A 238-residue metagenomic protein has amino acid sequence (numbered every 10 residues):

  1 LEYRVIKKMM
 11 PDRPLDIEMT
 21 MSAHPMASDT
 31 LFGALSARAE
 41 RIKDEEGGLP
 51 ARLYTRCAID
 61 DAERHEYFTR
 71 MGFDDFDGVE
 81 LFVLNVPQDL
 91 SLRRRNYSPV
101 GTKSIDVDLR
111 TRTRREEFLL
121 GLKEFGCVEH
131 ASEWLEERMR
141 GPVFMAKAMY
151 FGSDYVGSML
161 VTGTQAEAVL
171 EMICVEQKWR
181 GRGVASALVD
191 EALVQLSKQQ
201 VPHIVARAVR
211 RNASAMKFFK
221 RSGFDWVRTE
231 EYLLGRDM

Functional and structural regions predicted by a protein language model:
L1-K8, G126-E176: A conserved beta-strand-loop-helix scaffold within acyl/acetyltransferase catalytic domains
R4-D29, G33, R41, A58 (+2 more regions): A short, internal acetyl-CoA/4′-phosphopantetheine-binding micro-motif in the GNAT/acyltransferase core
M19-S98, E230-M238: Acyl-donor-binding surface of acyltransferase catalytic domains
P25-R41, V175, G181-V194, K198 (+2 more regions): Conserved acetyl-CoA-binding loop-helix of GNAT-fold acetyltransferases
L53-R56, L170, I204-A208: Conserved hydrophobic beta-strand within the GNAT/NAT acetyltransferase core sheet that lines the active-site cleft
R64-F68, A215-K220, F224: Conserved active-site tyrosine of GNAT-family acetyltransferases
R93-H130: Short amphipathic alpha-helix that is part of the acyltransferase structural core
